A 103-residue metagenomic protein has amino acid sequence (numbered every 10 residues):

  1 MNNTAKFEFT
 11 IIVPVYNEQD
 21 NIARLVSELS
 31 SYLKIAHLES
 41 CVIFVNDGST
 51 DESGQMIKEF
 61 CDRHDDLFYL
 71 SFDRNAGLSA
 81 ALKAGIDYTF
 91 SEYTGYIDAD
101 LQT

Functional and structural regions predicted by a protein language model:
M1-T103: Structured catalytic core of nucleotide-sugar glycosyltransferases
